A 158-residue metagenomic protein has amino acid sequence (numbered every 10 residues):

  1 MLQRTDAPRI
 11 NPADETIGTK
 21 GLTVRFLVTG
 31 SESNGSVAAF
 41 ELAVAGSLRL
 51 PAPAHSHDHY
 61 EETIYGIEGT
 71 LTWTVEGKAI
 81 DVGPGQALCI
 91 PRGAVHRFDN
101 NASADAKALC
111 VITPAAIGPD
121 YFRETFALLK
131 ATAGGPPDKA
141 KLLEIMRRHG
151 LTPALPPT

Functional and structural regions predicted by a protein language model:
M1-D14, R147, T152-T158: Basic/polar N-terminal segments that are highly enriched at the extreme N-terminus, encompassing both cleavable
L2-R4, V111, A115-T132: A hydrophobic/aromatic-rich effector-binding and dimerization subdomain of bacterial HTH-type transcriptional regulators
P8-I17, G77-V95: Short acidic-glycine-tyrosine-enriched beta hairpin
T16-A54, Y60-E61: A short glycine-rich, His/Asp/Glu-containing loop-to-beta-strand
E41-A45, S56-T74, V111-T113: Short, conserved beta-strand element in jelly-roll/cupin
T72, R92-P119: Ligand-binding loop in jelly-roll beta-barrel domains
R123-T158: Acidic/histidine-enriched, glycine/proline-rich intrinsically disordered or flexible terminal extensions
